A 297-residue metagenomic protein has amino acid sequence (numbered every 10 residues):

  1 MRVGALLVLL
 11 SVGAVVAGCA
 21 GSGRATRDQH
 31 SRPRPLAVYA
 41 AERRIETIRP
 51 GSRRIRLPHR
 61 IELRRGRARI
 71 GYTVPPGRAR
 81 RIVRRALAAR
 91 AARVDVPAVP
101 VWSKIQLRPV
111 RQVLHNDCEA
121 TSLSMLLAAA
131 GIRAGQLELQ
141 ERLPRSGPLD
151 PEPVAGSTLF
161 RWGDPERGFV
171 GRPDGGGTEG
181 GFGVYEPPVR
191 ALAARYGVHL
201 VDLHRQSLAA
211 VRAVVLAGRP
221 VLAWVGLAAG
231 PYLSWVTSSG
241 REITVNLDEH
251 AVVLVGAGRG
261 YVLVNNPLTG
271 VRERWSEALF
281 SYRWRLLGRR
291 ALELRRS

Functional and structural regions predicted by a protein language model:
M1-L6: Bacterial N-terminal signal peptides that target proteins for export
L7-V15: Bacterial N-terminal signal peptides
A14-P33: C-terminal region of N-terminal signal peptides and the immediate post-cleavage residues of exported proteins
R44-H59: Short, solvent-exposed S/T- and G/P-enriched segments that are highly enriched in secreted/extracellular and lumenal
P58-Y72: A short, solvent-exposed beta-strand micro-motif common in secreted/extracellular proteins
P75, A79-G183, L227, S234-T237 (+1 more regions): Active-site-adjacent structural segments surrounding the nucleophilic cysteine of cysteine proteases and isopeptidases
P97-V99, S234-N246, V253-S297: Noncatalytic regulatory segments and standalone regulatory/sensor domains
T158-A251, V255-G258, E293-R296: Predominantly the structural core of cysteine protease catalytic domains
